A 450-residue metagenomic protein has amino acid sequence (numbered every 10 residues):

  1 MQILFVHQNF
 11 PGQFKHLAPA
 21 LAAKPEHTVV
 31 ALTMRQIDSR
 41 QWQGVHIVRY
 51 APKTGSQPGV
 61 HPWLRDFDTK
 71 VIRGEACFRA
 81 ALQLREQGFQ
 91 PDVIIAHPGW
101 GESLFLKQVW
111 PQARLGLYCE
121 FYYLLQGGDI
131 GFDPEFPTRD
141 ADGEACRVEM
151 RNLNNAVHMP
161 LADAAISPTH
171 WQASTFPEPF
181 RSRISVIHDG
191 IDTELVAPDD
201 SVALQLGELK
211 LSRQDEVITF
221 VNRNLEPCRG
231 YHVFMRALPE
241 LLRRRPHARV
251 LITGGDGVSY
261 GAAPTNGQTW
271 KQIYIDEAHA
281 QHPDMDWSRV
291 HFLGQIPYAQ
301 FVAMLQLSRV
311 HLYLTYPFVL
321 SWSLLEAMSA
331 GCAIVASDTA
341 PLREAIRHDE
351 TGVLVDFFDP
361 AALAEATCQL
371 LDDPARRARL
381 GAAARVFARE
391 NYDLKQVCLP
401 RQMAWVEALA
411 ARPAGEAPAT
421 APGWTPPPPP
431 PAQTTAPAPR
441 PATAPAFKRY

Functional and structural regions predicted by a protein language model:
M1-V48, W424-P431, P439-Y450: N-terminal subdomain of nucleotide-sugar transferases
T54-L64, Q112-L153, E194, P198-D199 (+2 more regions): Acceptor-binding helix/loop patch of EC 2.4 sugar-transfer enzymes, predominantly nucleotide-sugar-dependent
G207-R229, M235-E240, V250-L251: Conserved donor-binding/catalytic core segment of Leloir-type glycosyltransferases
V258, A262-Q295, A299: Nucleotide-activated donor-binding/catalytic signature segment of Leloir-type glycosyltransferases, i.e., the conserved
Y316: Aromatic "clamp/platform" in nucleotide-sugar-dependent glycosyltransferases that forms part of the donor/acceptor
A333-A336, I346: Short hydrophobic beta-strand element within catalytic cores of glycosyltransferases and related nucleotide-activated
H348-D349, V353-P360, Q369-P374: Conserved acidic donor-binding segment of nucleotide-sugar-dependent glycosyltransferases
L394-P427, T443-Y450: C-terminal alpha-helical cap of glycosyltransferases
